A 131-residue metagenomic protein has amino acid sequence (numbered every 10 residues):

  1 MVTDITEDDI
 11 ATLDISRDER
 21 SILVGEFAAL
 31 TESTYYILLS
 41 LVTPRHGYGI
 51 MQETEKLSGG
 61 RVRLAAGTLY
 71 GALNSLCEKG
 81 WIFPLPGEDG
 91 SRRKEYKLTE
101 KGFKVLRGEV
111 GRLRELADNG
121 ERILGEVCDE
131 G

Functional and structural regions predicted by a protein language model:
M1-A29: Intrinsically disordered, low-complexity serine/threonine- and proline-rich regulatory segments
V24-T68: N-terminal helix-turn-helix DNA-binding core of bacterial DNA-binding proteins
K56, G60, S75-E78, N119: Conserved amphipathic alpha-helical interaction elements at protein-protein interfaces in regulatory, energy-coupling
L69-Y70, L76: Basic amphipathic alpha-helical segments that dock to polyanions
C77-R92, K97: Beta-hairpin "wing" of winged helix-turn-helix
S91-E109: Basic, amphipathic "hinge/linker" alpha-helix immediately C-terminal to the N-terminal HTH DNA-binding motif
K104-G131: Amphipathic alpha-helical dimerization/coiled-coil segments that flank or bridge DNA-binding/regulatory modules
